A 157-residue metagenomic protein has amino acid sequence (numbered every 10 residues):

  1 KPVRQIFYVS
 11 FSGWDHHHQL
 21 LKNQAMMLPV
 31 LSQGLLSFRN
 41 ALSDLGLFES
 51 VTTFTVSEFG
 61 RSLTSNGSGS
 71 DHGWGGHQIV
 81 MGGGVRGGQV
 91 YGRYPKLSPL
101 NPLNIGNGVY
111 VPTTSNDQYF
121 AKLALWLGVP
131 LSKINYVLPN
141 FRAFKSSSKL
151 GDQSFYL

Functional and structural regions predicted by a protein language model:
V3, G13-L157: Feature marks hydrolase-like catalytic cores characterized by long aromatic- and Gly/Pro-rich stretches
